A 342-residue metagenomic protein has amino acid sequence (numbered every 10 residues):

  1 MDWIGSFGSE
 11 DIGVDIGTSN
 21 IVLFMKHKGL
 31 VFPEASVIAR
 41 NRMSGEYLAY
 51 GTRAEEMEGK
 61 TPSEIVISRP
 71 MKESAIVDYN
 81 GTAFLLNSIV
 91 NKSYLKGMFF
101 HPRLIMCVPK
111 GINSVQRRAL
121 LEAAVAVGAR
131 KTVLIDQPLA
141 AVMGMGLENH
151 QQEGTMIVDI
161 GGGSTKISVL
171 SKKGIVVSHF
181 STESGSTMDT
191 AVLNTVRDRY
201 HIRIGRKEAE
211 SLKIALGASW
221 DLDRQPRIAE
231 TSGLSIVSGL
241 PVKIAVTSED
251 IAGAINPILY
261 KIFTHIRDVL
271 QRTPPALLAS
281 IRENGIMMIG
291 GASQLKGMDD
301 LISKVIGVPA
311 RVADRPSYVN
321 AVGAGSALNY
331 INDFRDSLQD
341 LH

Functional and structural regions predicted by a protein language model:
M1-I160, S168-I286, S293-H342: Nucleotide/phosphate-binding catalytic cleft detector across ATP-hydrolyzing and phosphate-transferring enzymes
